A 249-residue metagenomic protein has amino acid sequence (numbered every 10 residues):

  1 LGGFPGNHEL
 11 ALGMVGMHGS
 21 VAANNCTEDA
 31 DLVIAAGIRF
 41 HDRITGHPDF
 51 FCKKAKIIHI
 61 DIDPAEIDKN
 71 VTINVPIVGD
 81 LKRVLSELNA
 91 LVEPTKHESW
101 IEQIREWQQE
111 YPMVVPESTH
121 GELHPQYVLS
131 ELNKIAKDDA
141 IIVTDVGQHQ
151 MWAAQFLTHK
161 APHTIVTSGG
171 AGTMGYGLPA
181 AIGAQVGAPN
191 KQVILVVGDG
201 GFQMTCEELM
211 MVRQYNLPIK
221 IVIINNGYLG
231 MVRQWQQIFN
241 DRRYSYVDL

Functional and structural regions predicted by a protein language model:
G3-G6, A11, V15-M17, N24-N25 (+5 more regions): Thiamine diphosphate
G16-I67, L249: Phosphate/diphosphate-binding loops
D31-V33, N74, A140: Conserved acidic residues
A35-R39, D61, D145, V196-V197 (+1 more regions): Short beta-strand segments
T45-P48, E131, E208-M211: A short acidic, amphipathic alpha-helical/loop segment
C52-K53, E93, K137, A188-P189: Short conserved AdoMet
P94-W107: Flexible, glycine/charged-enriched surface loops at secondary-structure junctions
R105-A184: Active-site diphosphate/adenylate-binding microenvironment
